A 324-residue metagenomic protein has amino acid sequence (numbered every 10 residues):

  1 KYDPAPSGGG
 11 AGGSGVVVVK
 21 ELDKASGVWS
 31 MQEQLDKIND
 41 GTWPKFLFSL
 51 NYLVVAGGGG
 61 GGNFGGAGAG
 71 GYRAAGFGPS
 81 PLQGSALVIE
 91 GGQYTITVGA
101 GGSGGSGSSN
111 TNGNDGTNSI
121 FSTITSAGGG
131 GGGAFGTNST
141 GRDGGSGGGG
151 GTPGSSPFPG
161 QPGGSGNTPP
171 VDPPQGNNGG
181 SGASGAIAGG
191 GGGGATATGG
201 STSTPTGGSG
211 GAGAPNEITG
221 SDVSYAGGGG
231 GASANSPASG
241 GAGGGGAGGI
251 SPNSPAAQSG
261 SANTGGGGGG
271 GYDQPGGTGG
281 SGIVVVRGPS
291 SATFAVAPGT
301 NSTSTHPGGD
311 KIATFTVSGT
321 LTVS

Functional and structural regions predicted by a protein language model:
K1-Q32, L47-S324: Low-complexity, glycine/proline-biased repetitive segments and flexible coils/loops
K37, G41, L82-S85: Non-catalytic terminal regions with compositionally biased, polar/charged low complexity
